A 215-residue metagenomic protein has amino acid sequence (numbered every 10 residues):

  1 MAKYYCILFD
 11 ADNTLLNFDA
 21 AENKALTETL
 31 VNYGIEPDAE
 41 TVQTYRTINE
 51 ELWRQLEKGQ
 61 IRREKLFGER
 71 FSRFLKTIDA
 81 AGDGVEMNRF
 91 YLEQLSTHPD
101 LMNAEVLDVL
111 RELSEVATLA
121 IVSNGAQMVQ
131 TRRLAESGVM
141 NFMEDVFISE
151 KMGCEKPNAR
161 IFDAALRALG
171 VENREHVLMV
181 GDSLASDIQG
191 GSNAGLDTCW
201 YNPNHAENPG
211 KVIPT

Functional and structural regions predicted by a protein language model:
M1-I7, A20, V31, L107 (+2 more regions): Asp-based, Mg2+/Mn2+-dependent phosphohydrolase catalytic module
A2-A11, L15-L107: N-terminal helical cap/lid subdomain that shapes the substrate entry/recognition surface in HAD-like hydrolases
I48, E115-V116: Structured helix-beta-strand junction loops
